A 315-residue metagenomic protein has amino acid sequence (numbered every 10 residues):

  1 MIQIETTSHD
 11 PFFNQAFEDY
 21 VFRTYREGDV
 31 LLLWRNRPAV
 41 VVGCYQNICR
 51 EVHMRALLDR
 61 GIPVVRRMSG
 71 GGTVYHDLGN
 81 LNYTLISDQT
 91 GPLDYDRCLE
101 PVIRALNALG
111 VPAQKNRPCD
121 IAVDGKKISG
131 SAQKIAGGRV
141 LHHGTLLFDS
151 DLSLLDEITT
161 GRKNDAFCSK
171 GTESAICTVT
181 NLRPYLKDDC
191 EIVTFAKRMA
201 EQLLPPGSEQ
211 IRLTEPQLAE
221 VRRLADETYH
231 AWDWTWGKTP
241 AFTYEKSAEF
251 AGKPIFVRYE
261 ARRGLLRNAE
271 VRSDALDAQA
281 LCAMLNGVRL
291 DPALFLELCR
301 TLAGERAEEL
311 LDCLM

Functional and structural regions predicted by a protein language model:
M1-L93: N-terminal lobe of the biotin/lipoate ligase/transferase fold
N36-V40, K115-G125: Short, glycine/charge-rich beta-strand/loop segments that flank catalytic centers and engage negatively charged groups
R67-N82, P118, A122, A132-L141: FAD-binding core of FAD-dependent oxidoreductases, characterized by glycine-rich FAD pyrophosphate-binding loops
L78-C119: Contiguous, small/hydrophobic- and glycine-enriched helical/loop subdomains that border and often "cap" functional
E100-V102, L109-V111, S129, G137-T239 (+1 more regions): Long, positively charged amphipathic alpha-helical accessory segments at protein N-termini or as interdomain linkers
Q217-E270: Internal helical hairpin/lid segments
R262-N286: Intrinsically disordered, low-complexity regulatory segments enriched in Ser/Thr/Pro and charged residues
